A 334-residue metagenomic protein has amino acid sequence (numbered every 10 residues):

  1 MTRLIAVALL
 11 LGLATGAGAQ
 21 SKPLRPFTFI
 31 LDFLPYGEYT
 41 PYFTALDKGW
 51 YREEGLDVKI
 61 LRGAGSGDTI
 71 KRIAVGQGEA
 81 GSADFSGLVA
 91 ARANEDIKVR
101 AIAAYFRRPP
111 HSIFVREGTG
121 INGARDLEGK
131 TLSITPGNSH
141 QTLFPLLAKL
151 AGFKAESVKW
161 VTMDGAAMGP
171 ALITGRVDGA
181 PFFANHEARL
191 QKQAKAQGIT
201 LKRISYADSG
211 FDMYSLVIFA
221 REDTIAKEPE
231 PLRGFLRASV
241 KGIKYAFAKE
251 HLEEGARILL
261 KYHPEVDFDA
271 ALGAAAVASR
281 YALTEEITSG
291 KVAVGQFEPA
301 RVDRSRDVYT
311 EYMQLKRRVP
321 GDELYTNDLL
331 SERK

Functional and structural regions predicted by a protein language model:
M1-I5: Bacterial N-terminal signal peptides that target proteins for export
A6-L11: Hydrophobic helical h-region of N-terminal Sec-dependent signal peptides in bacterial secretory/periplasmic proteins
A14-G16: N-terminal signal peptide c-region/cleavage motif recognized by signal peptidases
Q20-T174, D178-N185, I204-D212: Short, glycine-/small- and polar/acidic-enriched structural segments that line small-molecule recognition paths
S86, A166-P170, T174-E265: Pocket-lining segment of extracytoplasmic ligand-binding domains
A155-V158, T200-L201, H263-V277, L315-E323: Short, surface-exposed acidic
A226-E311: Secondary-structure end/capping motifs
P299-K334: Conserved C-terminal helix/tail region of periplasmic/extracytoplasmic solute-binding proteins
